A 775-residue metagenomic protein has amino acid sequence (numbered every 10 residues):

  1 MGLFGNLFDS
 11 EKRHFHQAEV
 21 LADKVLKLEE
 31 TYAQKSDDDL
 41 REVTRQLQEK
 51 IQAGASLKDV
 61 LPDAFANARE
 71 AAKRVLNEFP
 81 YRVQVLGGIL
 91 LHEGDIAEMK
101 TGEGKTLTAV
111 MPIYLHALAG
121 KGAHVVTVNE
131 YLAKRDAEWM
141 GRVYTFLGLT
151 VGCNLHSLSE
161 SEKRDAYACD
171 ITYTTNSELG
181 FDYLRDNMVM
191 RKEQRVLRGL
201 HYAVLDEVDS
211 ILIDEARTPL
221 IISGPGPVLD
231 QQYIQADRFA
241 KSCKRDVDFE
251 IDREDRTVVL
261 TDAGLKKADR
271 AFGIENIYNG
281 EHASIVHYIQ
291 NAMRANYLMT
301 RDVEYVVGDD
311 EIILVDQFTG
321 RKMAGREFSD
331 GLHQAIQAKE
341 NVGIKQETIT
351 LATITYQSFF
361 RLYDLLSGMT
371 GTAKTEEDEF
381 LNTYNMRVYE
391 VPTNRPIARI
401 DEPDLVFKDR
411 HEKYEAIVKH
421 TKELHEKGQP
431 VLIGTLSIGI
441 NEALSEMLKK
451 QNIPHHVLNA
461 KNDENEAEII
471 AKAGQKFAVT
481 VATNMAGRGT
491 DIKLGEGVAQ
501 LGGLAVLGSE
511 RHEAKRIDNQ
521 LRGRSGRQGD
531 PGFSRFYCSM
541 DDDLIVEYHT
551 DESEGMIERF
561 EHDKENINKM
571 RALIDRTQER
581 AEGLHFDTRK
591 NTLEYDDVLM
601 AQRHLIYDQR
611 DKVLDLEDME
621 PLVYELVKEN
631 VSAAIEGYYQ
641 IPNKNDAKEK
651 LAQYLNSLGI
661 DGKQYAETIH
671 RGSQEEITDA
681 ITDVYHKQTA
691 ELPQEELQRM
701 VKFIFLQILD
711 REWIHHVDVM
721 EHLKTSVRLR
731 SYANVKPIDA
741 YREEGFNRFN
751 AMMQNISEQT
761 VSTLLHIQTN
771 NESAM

Functional and structural regions predicted by a protein language model:
M1-E561, Y607-D608, E625, E629: Conserved P-loop NTPase motor core
Y32, V306, D310-I313, R321-G325 (+2 more regions): Extended, charged helical/alpha-beta scaffold domains that provide interaction surfaces
